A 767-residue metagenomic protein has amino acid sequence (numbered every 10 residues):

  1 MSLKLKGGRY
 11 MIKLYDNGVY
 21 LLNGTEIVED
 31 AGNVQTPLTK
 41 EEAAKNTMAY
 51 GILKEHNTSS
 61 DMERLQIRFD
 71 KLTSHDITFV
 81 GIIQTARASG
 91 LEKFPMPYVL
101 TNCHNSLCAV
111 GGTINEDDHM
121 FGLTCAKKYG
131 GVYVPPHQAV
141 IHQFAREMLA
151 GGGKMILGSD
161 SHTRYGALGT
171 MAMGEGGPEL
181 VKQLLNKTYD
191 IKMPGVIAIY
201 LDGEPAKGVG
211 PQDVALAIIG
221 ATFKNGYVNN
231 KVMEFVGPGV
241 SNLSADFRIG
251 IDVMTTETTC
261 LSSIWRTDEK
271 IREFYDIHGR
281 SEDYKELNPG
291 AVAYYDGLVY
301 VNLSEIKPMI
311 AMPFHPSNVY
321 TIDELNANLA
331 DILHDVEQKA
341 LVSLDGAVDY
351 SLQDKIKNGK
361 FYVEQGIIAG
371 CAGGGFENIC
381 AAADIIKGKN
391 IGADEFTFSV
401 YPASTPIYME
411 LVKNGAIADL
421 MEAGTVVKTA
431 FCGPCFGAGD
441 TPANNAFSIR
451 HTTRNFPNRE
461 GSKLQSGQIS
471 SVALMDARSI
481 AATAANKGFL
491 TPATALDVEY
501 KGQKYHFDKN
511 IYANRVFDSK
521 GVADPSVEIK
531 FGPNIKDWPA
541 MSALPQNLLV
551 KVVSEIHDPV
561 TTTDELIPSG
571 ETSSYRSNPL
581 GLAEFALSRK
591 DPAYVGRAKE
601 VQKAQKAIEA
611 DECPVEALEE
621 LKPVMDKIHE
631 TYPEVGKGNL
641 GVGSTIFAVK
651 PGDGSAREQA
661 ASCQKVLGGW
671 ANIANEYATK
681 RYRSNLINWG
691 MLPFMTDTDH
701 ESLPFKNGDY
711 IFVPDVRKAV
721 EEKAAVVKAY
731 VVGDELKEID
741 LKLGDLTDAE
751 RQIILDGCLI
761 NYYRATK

Functional and structural regions predicted by a protein language model:
S2-K767: Fe-S-dependent hydro-lyases/dehydratases of central metabolism
